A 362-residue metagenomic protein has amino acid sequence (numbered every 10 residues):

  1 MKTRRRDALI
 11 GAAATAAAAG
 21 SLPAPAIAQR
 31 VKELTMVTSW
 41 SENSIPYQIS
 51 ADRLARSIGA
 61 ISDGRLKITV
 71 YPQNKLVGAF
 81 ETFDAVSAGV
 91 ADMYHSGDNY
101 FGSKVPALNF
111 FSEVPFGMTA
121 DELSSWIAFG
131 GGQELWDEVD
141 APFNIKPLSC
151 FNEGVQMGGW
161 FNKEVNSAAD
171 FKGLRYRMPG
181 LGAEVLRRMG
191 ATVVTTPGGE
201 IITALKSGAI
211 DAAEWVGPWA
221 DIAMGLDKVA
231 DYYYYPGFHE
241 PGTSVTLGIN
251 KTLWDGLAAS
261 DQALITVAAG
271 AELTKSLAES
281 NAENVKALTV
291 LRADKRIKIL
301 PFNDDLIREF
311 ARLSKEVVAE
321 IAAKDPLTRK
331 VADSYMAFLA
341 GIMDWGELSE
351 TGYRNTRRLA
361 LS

Functional and structural regions predicted by a protein language model:
K2-T3, D7-G20, P25-L123, Q133-E134 (+1 more regions): N-terminal secretory/targeting leader peptides
A128-G132: An N-terminal domain-start capping segment
